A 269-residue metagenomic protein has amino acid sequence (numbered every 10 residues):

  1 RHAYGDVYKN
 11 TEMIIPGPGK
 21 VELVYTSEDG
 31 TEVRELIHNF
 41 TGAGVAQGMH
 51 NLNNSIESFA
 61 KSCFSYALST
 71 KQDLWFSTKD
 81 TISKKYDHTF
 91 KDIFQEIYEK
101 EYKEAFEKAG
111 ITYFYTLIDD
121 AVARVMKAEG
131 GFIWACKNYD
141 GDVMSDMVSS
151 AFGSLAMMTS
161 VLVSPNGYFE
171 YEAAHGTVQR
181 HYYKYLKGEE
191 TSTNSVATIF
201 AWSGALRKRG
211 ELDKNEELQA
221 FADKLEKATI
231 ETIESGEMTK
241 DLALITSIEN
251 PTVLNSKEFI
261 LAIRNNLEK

Functional and structural regions predicted by a protein language model:
R1-V33, Y139, V143: N-terminal glycine-rich phosphate/adenylate-binding segment common to multiple enzyme folds
Y8-M13, K85-F90, V125-A128, S145-S149: Short acidic, glycine/serine/threonine-rich loops at helix termini
V24-T116: Glycine-rich phosphate/diphosphate-binding loop of Rossmann-like nucleotide-binding domains
T70-T78, Y102-Y115, G210-A222, T232-L244: Flexible, glycine/charged-enriched surface loops at secondary-structure junctions
T116-A123: Short acidic loop-to-helix transition motifs that present clustered carboxylates
V125-K224, E231-S235: Glycine-rich phosphate/nucleotide-binding loop
K240, L244-K269: Phosphate-binding loop/pocket of nucleotide- and phosphate-handling active sites
